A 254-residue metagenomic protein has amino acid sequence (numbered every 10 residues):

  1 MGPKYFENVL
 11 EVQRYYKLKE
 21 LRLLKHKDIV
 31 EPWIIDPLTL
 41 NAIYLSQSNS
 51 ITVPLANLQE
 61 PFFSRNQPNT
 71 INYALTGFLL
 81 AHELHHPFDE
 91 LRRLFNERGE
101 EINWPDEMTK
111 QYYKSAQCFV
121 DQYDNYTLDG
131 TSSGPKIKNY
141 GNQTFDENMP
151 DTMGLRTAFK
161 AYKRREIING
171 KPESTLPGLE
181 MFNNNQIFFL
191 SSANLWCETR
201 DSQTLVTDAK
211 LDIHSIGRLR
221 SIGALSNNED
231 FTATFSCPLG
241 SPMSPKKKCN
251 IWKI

Functional and structural regions predicted by a protein language model:
M1-I254: Intrinsically disordered, low-complexity linker/terminal regions across diverse proteins
